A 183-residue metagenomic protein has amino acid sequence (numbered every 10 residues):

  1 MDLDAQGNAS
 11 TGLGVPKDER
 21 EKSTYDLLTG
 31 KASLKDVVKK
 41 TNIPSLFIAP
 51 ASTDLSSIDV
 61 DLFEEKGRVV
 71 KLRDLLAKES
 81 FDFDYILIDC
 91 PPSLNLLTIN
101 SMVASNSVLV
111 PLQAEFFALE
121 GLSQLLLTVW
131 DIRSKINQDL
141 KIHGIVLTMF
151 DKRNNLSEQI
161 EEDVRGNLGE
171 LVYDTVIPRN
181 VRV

Functional and structural regions predicted by a protein language model:
M1-V183: P-loop NTP-binding core
